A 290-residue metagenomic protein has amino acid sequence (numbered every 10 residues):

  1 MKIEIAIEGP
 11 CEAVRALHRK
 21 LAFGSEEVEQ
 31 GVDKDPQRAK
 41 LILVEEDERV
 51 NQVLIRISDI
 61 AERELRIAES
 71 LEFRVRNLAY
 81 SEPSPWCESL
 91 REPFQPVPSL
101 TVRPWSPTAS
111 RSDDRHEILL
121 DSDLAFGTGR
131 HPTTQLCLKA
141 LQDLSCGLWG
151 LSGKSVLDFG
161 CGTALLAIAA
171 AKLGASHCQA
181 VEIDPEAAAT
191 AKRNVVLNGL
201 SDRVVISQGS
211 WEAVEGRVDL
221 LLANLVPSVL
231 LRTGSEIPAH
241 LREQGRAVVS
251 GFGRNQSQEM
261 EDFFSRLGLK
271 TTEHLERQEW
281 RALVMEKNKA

Functional and structural regions predicted by a protein language model:
M1-P10: Short glycine-/aliphatic-rich beta-strand segments at the starts of folded cytosolic domains
A16-F23, Q52-A68: Short amphipathic alpha-helices in soluble, non-transmembrane regions that often serve as interface/regulatory elements
R63-T128: Non-catalytic substrate-recognition/targeting regions of SAM-dependent transferases
L124, T128-S210, V214: Conserved SAM/SAH cofactor-binding pocket of Class I
L221-A223: Hydrophobic beta-strand segment of the Class I
L231-E243: A short glycine-rich, Lys/Arg-flanked "PGG" loop and its adjoining helix->strand segment in the class I
Q244-F252: Conserved beta-strand signature within the Rossmann-like core of class I S-adenosyl-L-methionine
G253-A290: Active-site capping/gating segments
